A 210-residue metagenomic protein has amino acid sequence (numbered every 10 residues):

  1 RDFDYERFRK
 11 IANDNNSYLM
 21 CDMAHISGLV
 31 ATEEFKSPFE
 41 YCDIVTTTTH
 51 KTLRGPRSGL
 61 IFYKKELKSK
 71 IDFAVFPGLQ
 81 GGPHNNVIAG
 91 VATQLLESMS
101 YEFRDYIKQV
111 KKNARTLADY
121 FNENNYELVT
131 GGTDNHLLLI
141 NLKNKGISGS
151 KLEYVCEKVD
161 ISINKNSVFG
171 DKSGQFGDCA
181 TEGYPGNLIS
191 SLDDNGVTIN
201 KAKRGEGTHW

Functional and structural regions predicted by a protein language model:
R1-N125, G146: Conserved PLP-enzyme active-site core in the AAT-like
N13-N16, N85-N86, N113, N122-N125 (+6 more regions): Detector for Asparagine
E34, K65, L138, I189-L192 (+1 more regions): Residues at secondary-structure transition points
V45-G55, Y154-V159, G186-N195, K201: Short, basic, helix/turn surface patches
K112-N113, G174-W210: PLP-dependent enzyme catalytic core of the Aspartate aminotransferase-like
E127-T181, P185, I189: Conserved PLP-binding catalytic core of the aspartate aminotransferase-like
